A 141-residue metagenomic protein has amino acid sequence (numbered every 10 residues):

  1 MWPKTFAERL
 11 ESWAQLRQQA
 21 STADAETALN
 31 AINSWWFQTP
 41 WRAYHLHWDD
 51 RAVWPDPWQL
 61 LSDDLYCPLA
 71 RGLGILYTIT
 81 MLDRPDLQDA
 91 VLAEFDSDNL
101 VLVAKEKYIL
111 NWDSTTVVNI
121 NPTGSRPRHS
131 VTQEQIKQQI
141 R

Functional and structural regions predicted by a protein language model:
M1-R141: A structural boundary/capping signal
